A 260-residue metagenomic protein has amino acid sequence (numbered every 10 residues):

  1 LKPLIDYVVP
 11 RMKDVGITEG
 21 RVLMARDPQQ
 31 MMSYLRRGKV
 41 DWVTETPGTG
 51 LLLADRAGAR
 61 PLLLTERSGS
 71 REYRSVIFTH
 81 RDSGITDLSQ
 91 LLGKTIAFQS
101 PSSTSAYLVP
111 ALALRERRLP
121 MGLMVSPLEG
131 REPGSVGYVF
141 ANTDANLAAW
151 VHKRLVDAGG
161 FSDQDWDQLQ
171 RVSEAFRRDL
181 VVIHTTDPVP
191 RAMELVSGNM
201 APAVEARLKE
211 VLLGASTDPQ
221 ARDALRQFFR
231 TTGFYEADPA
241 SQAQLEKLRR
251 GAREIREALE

Functional and structural regions predicted by a protein language model:
L1-L51: Extracytoplasmic small-molecule ligand-binding "clamshell" domains of the periplasmic binding protein/Venus flytrap
L1-R11, Y73-A148, D223: Bilobed "Venus flytrap"/periplasmic-binding protein-like clamshell domains and structurally analogous long
L1-Y7, L195-E260: An extracytoplasmic/periplasmic, membrane-proximal ligand-sensing/linker region
S33-Q90, P101-S102, P110-E116: Acidic, polar ligand-binding/catalytic clefts
R36-E45, K94-I96, S135, T143-L147 (+1 more regions): Alpha-to-beta junction loops
T44-A57, P110-E116, A149-R177: A ligand-binding cleft/hinge motif common to bilobed small-molecule-binding domains
R60-S70, S126, Q170-P188: Short beta-strand->loop
R74-I85, V189-V204: A bilobed periplasmic-binding-protein/Venus flytrap-type ligand-binding module shared by bacterial periplasmic
